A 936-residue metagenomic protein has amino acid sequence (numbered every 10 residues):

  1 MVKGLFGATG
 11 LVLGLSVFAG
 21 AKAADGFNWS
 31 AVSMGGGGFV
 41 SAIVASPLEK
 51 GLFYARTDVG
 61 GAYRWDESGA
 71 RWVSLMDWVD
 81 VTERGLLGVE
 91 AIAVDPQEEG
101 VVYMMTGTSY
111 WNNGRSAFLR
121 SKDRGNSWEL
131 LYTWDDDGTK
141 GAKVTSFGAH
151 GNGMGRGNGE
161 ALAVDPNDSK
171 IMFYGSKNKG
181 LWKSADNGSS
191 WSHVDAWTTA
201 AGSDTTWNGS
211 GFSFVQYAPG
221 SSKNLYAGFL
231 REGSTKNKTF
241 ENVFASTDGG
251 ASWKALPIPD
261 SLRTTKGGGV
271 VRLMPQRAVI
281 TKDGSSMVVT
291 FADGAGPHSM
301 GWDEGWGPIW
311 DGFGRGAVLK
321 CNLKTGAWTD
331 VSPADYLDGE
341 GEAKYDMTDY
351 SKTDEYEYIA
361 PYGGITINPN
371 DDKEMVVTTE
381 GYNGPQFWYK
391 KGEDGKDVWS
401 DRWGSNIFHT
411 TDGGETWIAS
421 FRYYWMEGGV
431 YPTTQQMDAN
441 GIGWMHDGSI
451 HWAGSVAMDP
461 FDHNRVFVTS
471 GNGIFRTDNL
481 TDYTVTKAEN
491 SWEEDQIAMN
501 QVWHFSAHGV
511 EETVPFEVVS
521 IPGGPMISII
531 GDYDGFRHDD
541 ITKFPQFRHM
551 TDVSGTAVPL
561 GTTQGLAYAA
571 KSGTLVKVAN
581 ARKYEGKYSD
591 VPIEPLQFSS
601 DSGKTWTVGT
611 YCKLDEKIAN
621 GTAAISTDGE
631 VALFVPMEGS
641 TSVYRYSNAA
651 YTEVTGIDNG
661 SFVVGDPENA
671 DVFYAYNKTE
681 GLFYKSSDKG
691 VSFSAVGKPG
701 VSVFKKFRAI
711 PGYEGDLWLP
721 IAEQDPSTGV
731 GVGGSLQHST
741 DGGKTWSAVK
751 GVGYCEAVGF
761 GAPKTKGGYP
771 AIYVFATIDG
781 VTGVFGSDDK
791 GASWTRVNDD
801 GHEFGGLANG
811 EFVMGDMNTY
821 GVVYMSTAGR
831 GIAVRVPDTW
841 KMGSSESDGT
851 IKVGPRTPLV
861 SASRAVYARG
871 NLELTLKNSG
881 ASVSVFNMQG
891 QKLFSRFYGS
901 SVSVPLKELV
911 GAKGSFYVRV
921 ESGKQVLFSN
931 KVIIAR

Functional and structural regions predicted by a protein language model:
M1-T9: Bacterial N-terminal signal peptides that target proteins for export
A8-S16: Bacterial N-terminal signal peptides
A21-E846, S895: Extracellular glycan-interacting surfaces
R84, F804, Y867-N871, K892-A912 (+1 more regions): Glycine-centered tight-turn motifs at strand-turn-strand junctions
P837-N871, S929, R936: Residue-level detector of functionally pivotal "anchor" positions at catalytic/ligand-binding pockets or at interdomain
L876-A881: Short proline/glycine-enriched turn/loop motifs at strand-loop junctions of beta-rich domains
F886-L893, F916: Short, glycine-anchored, charge-dense loop/turn motifs used at functional sites
K913-R936: C-terminal tail/sorting-segment detector
